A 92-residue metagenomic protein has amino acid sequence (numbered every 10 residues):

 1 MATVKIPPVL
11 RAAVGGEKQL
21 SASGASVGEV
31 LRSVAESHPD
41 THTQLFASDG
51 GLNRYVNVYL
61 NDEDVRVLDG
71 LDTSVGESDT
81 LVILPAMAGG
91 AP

Functional and structural regions predicted by a protein language model:
M1-P92: Ubiquitin-like/PB1-type beta-grasp interaction modules and other compact soluble beta-rich domains
